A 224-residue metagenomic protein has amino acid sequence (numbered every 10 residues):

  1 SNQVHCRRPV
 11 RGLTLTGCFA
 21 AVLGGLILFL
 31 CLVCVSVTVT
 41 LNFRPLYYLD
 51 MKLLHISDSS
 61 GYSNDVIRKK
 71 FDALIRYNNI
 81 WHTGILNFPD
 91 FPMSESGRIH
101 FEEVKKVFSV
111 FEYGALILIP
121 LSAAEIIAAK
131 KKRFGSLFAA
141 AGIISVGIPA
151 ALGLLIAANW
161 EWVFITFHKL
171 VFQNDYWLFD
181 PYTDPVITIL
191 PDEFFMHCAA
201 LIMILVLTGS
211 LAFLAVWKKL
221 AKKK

Functional and structural regions predicted by a protein language model:
V4-Y47: Hydrophobic secretory-pathway targeting helix
T14-F19, I119-F164, A212-K224: Juxtamembrane interface at the cytosolic side of transmembrane helices
G24-L30, G114-L118, G142-S145: Hydrophobic alpha-helical transmembrane segments of polytopic
L41-S59: Alpha-helical transmembrane signal-anchor/signal-peptide segments
S57-E95: Early exported N-terminus immediately downstream of N-terminal targeting peptides
N79-I117, D192-I202: Individual transmembrane alpha-helix segments
A158-P181: Juxtamembrane non-transmembrane "cap" segments at the membrane-aqueous interface of multi-pass membrane proteins
Y176-K224: Terminal transmembrane helical module of multi-pass membrane proteins
